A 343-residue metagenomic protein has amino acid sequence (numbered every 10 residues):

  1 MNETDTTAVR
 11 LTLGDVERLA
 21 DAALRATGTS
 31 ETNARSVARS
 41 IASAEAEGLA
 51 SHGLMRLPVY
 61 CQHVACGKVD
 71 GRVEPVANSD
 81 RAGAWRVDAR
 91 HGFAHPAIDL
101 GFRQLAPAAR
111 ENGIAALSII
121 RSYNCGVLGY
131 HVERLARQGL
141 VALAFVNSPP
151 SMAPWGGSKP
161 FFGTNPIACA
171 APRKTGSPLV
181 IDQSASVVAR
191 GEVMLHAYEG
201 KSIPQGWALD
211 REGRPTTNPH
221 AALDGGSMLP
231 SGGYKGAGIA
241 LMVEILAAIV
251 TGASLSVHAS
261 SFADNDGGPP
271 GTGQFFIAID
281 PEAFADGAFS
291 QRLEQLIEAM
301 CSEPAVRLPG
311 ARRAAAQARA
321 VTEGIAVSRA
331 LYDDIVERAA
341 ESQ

Functional and structural regions predicted by a protein language model:
N2-E3, T7-V16, A26, V250 (+1 more regions): Catalytic-core signal marking the mid-to-C-terminal active-site face
V9-V16, T29-G53, V69-D80, D266-P270 (+1 more regions): N-terminal glycine-rich anion-binding loops that anchor highly charged ligand groups
D21-R25: Amphipathic alpha-helical segments within well-ordered protein domains
H52-A106: Active-site cofactor/substrate anionic-group-binding motifs, chiefly glycine- and Lys/Arg-rich phosphate-binding loops
A84-K174: A generic, well-ordered mixed alpha/beta core segment in the N-terminal half of proteins
M152-A221: Phosphate/diphosphate-binding glycine-rich loops and adjacent basic-rich segments that engage nucleotide
K201-V257, F262-A263: Secondary-shell segments that build the walls of catalytic and ion/ligand-binding clefts
